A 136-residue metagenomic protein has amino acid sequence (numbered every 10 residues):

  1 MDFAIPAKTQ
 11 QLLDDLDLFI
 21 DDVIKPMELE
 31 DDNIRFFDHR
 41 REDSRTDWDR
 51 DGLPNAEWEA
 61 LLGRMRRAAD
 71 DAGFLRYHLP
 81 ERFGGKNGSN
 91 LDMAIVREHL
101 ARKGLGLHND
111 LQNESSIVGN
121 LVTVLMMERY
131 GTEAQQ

Functional and structural regions predicted by a protein language model:
M1-I117, R129-A134: Amphipathic, small/basic residue-rich leader segments at the start of a protein or domain
V118-V124: Well-ordered alpha-helical segments within folded domains of soluble proteins
